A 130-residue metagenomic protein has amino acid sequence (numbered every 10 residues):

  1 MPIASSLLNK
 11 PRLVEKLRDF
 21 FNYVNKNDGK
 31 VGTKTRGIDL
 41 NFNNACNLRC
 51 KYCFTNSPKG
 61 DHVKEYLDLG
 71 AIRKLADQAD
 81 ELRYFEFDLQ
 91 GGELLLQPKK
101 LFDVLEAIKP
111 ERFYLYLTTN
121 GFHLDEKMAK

Functional and structural regions predicted by a protein language model:
M1-P2: Non-catalytic N-terminal targeting/anchoring module and adjacent flexible stem/linker that precedes the structured
S5-M128: Conserved alpha-helical substructure of the radical SAM core
